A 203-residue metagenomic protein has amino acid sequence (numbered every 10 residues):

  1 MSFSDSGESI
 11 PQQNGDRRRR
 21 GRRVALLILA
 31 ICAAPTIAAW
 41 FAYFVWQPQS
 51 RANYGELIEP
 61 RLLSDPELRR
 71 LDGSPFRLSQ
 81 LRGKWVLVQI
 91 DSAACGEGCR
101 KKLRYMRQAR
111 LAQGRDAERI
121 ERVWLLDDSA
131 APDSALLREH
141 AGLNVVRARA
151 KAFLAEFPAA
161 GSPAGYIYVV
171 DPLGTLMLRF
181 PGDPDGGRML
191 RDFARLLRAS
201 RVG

Functional and structural regions predicted by a protein language model:
M1-E67: N-terminal targeting signals for export/organelle localization
F44, S74, R107-A112, R191-G203: Short, surface-exposed patches at the edges or C-terminal ends of soluble domains, predominantly
L63, L81-W85, A117-R119, S162: Extracytoplasmic
E67-V86, L111: A short beta-strand-turn-helix
Q80-M106: Short active-site neighborhood of thiol/selenol oxidoreductases, capturing the structured segment around
E97-E139: Structural microenvironment flanking redox-active thiols in thiol-disulfide oxidoreductases
E121-V170: Short, internal strand/loop/helix patches that form the active-site neighborhood or redox-interaction surface
A152, P163-G203: Thiol-/selenol-based redox modules, centered on thioredoxin-like and closely related oxidoreductase domains
